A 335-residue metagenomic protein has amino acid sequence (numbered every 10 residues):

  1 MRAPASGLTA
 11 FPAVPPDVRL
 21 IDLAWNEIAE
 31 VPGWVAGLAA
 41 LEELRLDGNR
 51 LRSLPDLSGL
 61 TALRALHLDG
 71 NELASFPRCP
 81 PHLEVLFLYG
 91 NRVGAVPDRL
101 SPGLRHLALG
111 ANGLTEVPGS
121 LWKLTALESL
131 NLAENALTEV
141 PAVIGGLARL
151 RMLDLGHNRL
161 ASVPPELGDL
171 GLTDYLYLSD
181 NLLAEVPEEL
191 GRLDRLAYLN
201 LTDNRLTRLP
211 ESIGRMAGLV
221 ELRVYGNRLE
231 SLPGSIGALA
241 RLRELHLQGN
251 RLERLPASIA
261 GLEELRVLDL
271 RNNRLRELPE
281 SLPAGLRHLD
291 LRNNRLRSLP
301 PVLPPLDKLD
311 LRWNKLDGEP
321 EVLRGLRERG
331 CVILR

Functional and structural regions predicted by a protein language model:
M1-E30, W34-L38, E42: LRR N-terminal entry segment and analogous cap-like coil->beta motifs
S6, N26, N49, L68-N71 (+11 more regions): Consensus "Asn ladder" position of solenoid repeat domains
L8-A13, V31-W34, L51-L57, L73-R78 (+11 more regions): The feature encodes a structural signal of leucine-rich repeats
V14-V18, A36-L41, G59-L63, C79-L83 (+11 more regions): Leucine-rich repeat
F87-A95, R105-E116, S120-E139, R151-S162 (+2 more regions): Solenoidal tandem-repeat scaffolds enriched in leucines and small polar residues
G171-L282, H288: Eukaryotic tandem repeat interaction scaffolds
R287-R335: Leucine-rich solenoid repeat scaffolds
